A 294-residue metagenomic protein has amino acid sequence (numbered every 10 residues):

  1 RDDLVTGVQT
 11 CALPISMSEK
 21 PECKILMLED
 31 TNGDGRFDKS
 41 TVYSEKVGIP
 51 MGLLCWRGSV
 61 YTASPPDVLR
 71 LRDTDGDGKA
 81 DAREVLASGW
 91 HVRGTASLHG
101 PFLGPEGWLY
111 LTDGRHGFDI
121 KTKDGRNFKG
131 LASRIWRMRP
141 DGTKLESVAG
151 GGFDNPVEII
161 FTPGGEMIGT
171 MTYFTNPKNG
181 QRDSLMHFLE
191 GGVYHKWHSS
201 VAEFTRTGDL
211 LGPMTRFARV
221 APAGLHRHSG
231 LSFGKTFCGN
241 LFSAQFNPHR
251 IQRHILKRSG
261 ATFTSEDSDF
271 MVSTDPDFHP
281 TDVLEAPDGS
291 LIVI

Functional and structural regions predicted by a protein language model:
R1, V8-I294: Beta-propeller domains with acidic blade repeats across secreted/periplasmic ectodomains and cytosolic WD/CNH propellers
